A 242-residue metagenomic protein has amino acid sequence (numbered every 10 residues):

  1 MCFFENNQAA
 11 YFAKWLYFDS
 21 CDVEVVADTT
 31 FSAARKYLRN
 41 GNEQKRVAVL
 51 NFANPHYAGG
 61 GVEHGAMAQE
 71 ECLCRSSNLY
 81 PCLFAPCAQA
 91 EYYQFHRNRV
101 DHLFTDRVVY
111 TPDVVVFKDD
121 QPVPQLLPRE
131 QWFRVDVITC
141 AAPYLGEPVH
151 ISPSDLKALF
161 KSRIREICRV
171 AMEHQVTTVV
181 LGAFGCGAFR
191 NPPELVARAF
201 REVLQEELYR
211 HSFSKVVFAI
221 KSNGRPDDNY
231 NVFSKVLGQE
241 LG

Functional and structural regions predicted by a protein language model:
M1-V179, A183-G242: Macrodomain-like recognition of ADP-ribose-binding/processing modules
